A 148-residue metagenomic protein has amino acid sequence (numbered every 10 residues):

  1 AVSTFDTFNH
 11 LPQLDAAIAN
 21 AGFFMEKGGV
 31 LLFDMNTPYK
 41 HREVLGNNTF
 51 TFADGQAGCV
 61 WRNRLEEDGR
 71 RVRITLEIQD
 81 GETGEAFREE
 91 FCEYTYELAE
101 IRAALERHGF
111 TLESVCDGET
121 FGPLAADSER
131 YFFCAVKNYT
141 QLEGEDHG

Functional and structural regions predicted by a protein language model:
A1-Q13: A short SAM/SAH-binding and catalytic strip from SAM-dependent methyltransferases
A1-V2, N48-F52, Y131-F133: Short, hinge-like loop/turn segments at secondary-structure boundaries
T7, T37, E119: Flexible, active-site-proximal loop/turn residues at the rims of small-molecule/cofactor binding pockets and catalytic
D15-V30: A short glycine-rich, Lys/Arg-flanked "PGG" loop and its adjoining helix->strand segment in the class I
G28, G81-T83, K137-Q141: Short loop segments at secondary-structure junctions
L31-L32, L112: A short hydrophobic/small-residue beta-strand
L32-A104: SAM-dependent methyltransferase
Y96-G148: C-terminal lobe and adjacent flexible extensions of AdoMet/dcAdoMet transferase-like proteins
